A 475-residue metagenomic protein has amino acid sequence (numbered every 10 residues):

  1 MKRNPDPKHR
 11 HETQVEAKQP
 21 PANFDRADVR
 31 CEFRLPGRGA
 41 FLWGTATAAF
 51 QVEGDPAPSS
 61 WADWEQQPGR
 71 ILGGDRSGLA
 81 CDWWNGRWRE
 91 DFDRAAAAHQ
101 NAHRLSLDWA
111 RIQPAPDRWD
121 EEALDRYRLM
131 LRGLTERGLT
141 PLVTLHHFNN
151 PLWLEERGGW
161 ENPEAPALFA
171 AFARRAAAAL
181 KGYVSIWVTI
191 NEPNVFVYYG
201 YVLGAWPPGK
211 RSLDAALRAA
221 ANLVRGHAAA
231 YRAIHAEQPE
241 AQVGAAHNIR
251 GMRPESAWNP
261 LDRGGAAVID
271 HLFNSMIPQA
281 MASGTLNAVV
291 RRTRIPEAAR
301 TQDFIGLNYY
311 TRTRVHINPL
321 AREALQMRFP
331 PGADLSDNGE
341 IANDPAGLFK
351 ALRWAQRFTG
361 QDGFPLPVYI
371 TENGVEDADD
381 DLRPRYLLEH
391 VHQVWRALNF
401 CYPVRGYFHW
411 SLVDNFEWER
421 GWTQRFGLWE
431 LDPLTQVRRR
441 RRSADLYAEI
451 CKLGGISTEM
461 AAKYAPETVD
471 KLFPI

Functional and structural regions predicted by a protein language model:
K2-R3, H9-L72, P116, L124-R383 (+1 more regions): Active-site region of glycoside hydrolase catalytic domains
T47-A49, R94, L107-R111, H147: Short glycine-rich, polar/acidic loop-and-turn segments at beta strand-coil junctions
A62-R94, A98: Aromatic- and Gly/Pro-rich amphipathic surface segment
G86-D108, R300-F304, F358: Catalytic domains of carbohydrate-active enzymes, especially glycoside hydrolases
L107-E121: Glycine-rich, proline-tolerant flexible connector loops at the mouths of alpha/beta enzymes
